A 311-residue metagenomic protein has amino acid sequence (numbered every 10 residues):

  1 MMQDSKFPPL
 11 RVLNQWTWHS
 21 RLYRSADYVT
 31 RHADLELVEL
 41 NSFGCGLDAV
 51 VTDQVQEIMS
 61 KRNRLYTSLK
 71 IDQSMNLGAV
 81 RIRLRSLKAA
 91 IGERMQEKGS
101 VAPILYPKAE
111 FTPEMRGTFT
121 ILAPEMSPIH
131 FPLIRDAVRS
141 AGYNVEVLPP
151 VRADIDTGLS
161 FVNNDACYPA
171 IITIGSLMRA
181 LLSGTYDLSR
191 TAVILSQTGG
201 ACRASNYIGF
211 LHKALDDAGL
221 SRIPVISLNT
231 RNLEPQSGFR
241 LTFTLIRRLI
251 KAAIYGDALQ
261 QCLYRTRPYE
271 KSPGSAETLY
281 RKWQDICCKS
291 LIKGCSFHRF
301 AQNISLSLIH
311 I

Functional and structural regions predicted by a protein language model:
M1-H310: An N-terminal assembly and electron-transfer interface module characteristic of large anaerobic redox and radical
